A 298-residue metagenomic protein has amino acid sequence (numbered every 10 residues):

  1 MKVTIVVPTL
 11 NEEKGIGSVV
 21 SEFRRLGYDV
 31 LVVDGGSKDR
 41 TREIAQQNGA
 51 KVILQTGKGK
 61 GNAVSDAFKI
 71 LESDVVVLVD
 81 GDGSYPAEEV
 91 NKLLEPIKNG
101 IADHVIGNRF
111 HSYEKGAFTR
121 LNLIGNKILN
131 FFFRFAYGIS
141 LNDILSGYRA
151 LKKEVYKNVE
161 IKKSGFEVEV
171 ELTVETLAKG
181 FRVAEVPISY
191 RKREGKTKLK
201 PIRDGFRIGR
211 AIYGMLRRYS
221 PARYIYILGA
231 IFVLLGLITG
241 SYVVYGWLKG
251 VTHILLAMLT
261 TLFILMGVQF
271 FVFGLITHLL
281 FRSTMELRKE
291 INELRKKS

Functional and structural regions predicted by a protein language model:
K2-T4, D29, E171: Cell-envelope/extracellular polymer assembly enzymes that use nucleotide-activated donors
T9-R25: Short, well-formed alpha-helical segments that are part of the catalytic scaffolds of diverse glycosyltransferases
E12-G15, S37, K60, P86: Donor nucleotide-sugar binding loop of glycosyltransferases
D34-R42: A conserved acidic beta->alpha catalytic loop
T56-I70, A87-F166, V170, K192-I208 (+1 more regions): Acceptor/aglycone-binding surface of glycosyltransferases and processive sugar-polymer synthases
V76: Short aromatic/hydrophobic "clamp" motif used to bind/position activated sugar donors
D80-S84: The conserved acidic donor/metal-binding loop of glycosyltransferases
G138-I139, K163, V168-S298: Hydrophobic helical membrane-anchoring modules
